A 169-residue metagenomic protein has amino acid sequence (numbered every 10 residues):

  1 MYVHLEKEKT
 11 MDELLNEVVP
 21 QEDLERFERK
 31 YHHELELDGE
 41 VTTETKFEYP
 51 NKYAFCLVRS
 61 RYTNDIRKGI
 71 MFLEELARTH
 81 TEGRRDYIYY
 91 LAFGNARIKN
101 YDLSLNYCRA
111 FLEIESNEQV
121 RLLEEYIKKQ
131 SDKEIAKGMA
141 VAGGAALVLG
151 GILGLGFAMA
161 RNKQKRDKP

Functional and structural regions predicted by a protein language model:
H4-G39, C56: Extended alpha-helical interaction segments
D12-E22, L57-R67, N100-L103, R109: Short coil/turn connectors between adjacent alpha-helices in alpha-solenoid helical repeat scaffolds
L35-A92, I98, I114: Alpha-helical adaptor scaffolds
L103-I135: Juxtamembrane amphipathic/hinge helix adjacent to a transmembrane helix
D132-P169: C-terminal single-pass membrane-anchor helix
